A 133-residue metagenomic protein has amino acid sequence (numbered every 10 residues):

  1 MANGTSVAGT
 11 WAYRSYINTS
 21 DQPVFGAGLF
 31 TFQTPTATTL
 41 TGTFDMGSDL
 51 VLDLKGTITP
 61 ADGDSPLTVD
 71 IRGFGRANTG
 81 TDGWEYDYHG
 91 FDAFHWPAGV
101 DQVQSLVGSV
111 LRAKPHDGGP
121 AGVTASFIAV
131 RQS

Functional and structural regions predicted by a protein language model:
N3-S133: Central antiparallel beta-sheet cores of small beta-barrel/beta-sandwich binding domains
